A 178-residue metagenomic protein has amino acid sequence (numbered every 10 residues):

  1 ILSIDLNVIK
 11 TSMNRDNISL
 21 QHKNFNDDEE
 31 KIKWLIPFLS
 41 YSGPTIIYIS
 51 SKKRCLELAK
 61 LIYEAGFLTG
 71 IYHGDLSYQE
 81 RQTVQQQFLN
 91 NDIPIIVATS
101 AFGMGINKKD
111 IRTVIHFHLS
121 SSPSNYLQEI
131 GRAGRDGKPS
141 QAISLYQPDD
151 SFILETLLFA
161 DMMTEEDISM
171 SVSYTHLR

Functional and structural regions predicted by a protein language model:
I1-S169: Helicase motor core with emphasis on the C-terminal RecA-like subdomain
T175-R178: Conserved small/polar residues in nucleotide/adenosyl-binding loops
